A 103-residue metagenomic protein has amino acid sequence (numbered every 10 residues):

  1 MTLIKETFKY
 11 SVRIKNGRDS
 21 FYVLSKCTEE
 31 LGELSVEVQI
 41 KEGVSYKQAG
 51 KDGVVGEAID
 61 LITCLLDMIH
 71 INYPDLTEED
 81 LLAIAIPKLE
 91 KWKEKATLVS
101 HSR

Functional and structural regions predicted by a protein language model:
M1-R103: Flexible "arm" and connector segments at domain edges
